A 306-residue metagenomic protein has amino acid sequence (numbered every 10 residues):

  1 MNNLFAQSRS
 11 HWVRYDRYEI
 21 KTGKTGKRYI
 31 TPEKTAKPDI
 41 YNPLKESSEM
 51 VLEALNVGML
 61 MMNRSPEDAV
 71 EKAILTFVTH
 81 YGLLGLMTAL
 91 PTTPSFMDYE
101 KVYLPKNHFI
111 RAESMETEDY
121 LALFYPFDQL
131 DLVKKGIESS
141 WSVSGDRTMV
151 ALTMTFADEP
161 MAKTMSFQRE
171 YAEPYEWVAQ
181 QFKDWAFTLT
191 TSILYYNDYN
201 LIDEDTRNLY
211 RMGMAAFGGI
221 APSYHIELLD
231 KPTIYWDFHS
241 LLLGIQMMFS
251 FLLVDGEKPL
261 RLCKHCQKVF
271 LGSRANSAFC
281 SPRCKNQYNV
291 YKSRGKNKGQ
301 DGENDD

Functional and structural regions predicted by a protein language model:
M1-F270: Short helix-coil boundary/hinge micro-motifs
I245-D306: BZIP DNA-binding basic region
